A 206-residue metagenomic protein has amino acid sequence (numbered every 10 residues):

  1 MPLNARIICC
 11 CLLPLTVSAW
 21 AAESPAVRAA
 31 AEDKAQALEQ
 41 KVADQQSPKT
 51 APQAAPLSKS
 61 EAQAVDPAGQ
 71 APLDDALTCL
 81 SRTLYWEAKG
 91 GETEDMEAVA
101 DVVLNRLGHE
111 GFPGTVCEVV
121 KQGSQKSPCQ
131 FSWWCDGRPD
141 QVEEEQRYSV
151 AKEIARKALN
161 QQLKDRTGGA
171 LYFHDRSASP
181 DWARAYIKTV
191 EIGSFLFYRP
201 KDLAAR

Functional and structural regions predicted by a protein language model:
M1-I8: Bacterial N-terminal signal peptides that target proteins for export
N4, A22-P25, A54-R206: Bacterial extracytoplasmic/cell-wall-associated proteins, especially those involved in peptidoglycan
C9-L13: Hydrophobic helical h-region of N-terminal Sec-dependent signal peptides in bacterial secretory/periplasmic proteins
P14-A21: N-terminal signal peptide c-region/cleavage motif recognized by signal peptidases
A19, Q36-E39, P48: Charged, low-complexity intrinsically disordered regions
S24-Q40: Short N-terminal segments immediately surrounding and downstream of signal-peptide cleavage
A43-K49, A55: N-terminal Sec/ER secretory leader and immediately downstream segment of secreted/extracellular precursors
